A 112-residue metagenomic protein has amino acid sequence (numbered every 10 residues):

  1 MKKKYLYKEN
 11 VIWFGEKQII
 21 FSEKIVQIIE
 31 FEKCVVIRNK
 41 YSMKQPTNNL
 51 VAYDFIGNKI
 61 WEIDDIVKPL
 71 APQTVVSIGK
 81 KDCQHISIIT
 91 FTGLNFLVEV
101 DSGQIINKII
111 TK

Functional and structural regions predicted by a protein language model:
M1-K112: Secretory-pathway ectodomains
